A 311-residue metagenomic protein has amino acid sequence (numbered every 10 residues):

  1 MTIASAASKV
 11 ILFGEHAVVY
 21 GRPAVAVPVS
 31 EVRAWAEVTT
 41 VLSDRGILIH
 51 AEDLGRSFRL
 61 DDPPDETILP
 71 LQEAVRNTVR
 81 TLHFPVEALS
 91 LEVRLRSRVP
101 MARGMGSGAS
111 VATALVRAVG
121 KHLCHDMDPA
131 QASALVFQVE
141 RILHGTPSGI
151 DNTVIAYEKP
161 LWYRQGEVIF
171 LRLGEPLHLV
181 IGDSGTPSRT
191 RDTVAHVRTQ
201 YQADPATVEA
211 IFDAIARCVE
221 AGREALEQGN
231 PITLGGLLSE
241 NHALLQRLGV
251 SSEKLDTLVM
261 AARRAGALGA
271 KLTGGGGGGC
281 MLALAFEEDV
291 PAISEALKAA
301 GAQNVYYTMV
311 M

Functional and structural regions predicted by a protein language model:
M1-F13, A17-V19, A26, W35-H83 (+6 more regions): C-terminal nucleotide
S30: Gly/Ser-rich catalytic/binding loops embedded in alpha/beta enzyme cores
L89-M101: Glycine/charged-rich beta-loop-alpha catalytic/anionic-binding loops adjacent to active sites
S90, G276-G278: Glycine-rich nucleotide-binding loop
R103-D128: DPxDG-like acidic metal-binding loop motif
G104, C280-L282: Short aromatic/hydrophobic contact patches that present stacked aromatics for nucleic-acid/ligand binding
